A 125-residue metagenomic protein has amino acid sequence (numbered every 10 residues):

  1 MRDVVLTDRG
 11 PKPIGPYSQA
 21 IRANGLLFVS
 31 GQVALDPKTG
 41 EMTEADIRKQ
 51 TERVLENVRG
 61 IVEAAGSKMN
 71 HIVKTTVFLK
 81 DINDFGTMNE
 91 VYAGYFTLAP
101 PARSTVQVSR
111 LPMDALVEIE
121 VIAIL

Functional and structural regions predicted by a protein language model:
M1-L125: Short, polar/acidic, helix-capping and beta-turn segments at strand->helix junctions that line the mouths
